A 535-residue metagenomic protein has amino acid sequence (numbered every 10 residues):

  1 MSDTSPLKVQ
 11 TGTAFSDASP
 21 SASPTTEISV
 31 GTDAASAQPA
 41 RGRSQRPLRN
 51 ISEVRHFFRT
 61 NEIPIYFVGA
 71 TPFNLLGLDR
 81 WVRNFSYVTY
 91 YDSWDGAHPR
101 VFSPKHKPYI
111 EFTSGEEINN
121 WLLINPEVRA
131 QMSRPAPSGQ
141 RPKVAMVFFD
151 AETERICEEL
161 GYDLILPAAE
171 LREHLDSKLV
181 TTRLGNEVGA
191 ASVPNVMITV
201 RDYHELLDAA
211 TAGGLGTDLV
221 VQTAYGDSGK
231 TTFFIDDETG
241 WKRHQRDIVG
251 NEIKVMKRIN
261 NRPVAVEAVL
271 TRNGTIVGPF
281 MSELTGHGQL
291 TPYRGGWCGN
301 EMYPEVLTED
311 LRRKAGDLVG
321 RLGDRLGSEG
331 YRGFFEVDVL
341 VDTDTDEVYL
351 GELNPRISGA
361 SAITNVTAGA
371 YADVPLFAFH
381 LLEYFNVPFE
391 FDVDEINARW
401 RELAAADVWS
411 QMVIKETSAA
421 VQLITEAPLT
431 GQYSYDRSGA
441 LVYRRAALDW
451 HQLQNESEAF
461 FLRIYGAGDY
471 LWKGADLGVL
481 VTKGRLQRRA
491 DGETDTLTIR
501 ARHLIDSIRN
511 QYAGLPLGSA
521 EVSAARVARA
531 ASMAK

Functional and structural regions predicted by a protein language model:
M1-H174, Y203-E205, E493-K535: ATP-binding N-terminal substructure of ATP-dependent carboxylate-amine bond-forming enzymes
P6, F15, L382-K535: Peripheral (often C-terminal) accessory segments that flank ATP-dependent C-N-forming ligase machineries
E158-T231, L517-G518, V522-A531: A conserved helix-loop-beta module that forms one wall/lid of the active-site cleft in ATP-utilizing catalytic domains
S192-V193, G214-V220, F233-A265, R321-S328: Conserved ATP-binding module of the ATP-grasp superfamily
L219, I276, E347-E352: Protein kinase-like catalytic core scaffold
K257-N261, A268-R321, N354-L381: ATP-dependent carboxylate/phosphate-activation module, predominantly the ATP-grasp catalytic core and closely related
L270-T275, D342-D346, T417-A420: Short acidic-glycine loop/turn motifs at beta-strand connectors
G296-D344, F379-V408, V413, I499 (+1 more regions): A long amphipathic alpha-helix within ATP-dependent nucleotide-binding catalytic cores
